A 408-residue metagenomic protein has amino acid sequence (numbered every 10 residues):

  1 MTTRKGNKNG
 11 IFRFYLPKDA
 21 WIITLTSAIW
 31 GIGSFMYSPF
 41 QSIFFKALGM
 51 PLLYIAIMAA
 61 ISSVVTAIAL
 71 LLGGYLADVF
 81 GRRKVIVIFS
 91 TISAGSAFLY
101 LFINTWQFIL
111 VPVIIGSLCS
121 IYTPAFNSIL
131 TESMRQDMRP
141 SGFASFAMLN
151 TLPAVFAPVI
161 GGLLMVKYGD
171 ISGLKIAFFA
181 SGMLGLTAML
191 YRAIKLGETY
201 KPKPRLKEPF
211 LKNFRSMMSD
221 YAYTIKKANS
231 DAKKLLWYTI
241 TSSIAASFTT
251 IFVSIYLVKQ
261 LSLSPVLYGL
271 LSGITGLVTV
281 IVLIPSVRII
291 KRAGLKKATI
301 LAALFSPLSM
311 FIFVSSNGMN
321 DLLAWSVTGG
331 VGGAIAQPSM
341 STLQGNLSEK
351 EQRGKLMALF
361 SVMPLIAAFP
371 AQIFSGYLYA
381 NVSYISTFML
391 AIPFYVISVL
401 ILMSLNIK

Functional and structural regions predicted by a protein language model:
T2-P17, G197-W237: Juxtamembrane intracellular "pre-TM" segments in multi-pass secondary transporters
N7-A67, S230-S272: Helix-loop boundary and gating motifs at the non-cytosolic
A28, S96, Q107-I121, I240 (+1 more regions): Hydrophobic core of transmembrane alpha-helices in multi-pass small-molecule transporters, especially MFS/SLC-type
A69-G81, M165, V282-L295, Y379: Helix-to-loop junctions at the C-terminal end of transmembrane segments in multipass secondary transporters
K84-L99, K297-I312, I392: Structural signature of the two symmetry-related core transmembrane helices
I114-N150: Cytoplasmic helix-loop-helix junction between adjacent transmembrane helices in 12-TM secondary transporters
A144-G162, S361-A371: Glycine-rich segments within core transmembrane alpha-helices of 12-TM secondary carriers
G182-P204, S398-N406: C-terminal membrane-cytosol helix-exit motif in multi-pass small-molecule transporters
